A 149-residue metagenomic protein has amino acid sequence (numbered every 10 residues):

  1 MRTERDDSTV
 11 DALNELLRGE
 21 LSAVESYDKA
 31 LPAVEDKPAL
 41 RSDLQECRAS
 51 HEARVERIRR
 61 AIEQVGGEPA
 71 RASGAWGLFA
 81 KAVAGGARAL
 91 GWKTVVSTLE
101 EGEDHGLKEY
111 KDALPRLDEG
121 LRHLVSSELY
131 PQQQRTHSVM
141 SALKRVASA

Functional and structural regions predicted by a protein language model:
M1-D11, R60-I62, G85-G91, R145: Short, charged, low-complexity loops and linkers
R2-D36, K93-R116: Alpha-helical bundle segments that constitute or directly flank the non-heme di-iron/ferroxidase center
S8-L16, D36-E56, W92-V96, L121-Q134: Alpha-helical scaffold segments that form or flank carboxylate-/histidine-based iron centers
L21-D28, E52-R59, L107, K111 (+2 more regions): Structural signal for well-ordered, non-membrane alpha-helices
P32, A49, G77-A80, Y130: Short amphipathic alpha-helical surface patches that mediate protein-protein
P38-A75, V139-A147: Conserved alpha-helical segments that form or flank metal/cofactor-binding pockets of metalloenzymes
E56-T94, T98-L107: Carboxylate-rich helix-loop segments that flank metal/cofactor sites and access channels in metalloenzymes
G102-A149: Preference for long, well-ordered alpha-helical segments
